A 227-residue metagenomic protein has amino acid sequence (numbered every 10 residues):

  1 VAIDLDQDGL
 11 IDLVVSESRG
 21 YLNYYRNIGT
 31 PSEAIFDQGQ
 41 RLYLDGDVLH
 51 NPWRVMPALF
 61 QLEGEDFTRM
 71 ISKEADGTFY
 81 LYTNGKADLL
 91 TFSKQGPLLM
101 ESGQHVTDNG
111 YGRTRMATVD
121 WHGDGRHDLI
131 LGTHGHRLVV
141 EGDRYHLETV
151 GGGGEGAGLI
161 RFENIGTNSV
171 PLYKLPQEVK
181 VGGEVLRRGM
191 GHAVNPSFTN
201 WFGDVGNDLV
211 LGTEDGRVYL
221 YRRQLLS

Functional and structural regions predicted by a protein language model:
V1-S227: Beta-propeller-forming repeat regions
